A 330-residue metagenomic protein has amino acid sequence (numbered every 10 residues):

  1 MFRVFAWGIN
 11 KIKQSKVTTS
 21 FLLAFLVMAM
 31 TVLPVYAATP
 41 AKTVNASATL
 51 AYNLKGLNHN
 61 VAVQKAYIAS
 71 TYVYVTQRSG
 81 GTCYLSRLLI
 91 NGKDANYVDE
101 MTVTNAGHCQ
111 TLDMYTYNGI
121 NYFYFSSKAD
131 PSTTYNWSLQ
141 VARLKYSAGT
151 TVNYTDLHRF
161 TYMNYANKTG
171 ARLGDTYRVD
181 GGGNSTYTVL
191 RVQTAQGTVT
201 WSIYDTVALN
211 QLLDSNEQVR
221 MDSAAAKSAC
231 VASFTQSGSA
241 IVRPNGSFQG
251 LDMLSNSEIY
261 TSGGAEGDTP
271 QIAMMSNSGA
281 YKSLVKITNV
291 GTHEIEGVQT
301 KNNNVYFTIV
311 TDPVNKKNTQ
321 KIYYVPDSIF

Functional and structural regions predicted by a protein language model:
M30-K42: Sec-dependent signal peptide cleavage junction
P40-N45, Y52, A69-T104, G267-T269: Beta-propeller domains
T49-K55, N96-A106, G149-G174, D214-P244 (+1 more regions): Surface-exposed loop and turn segments in beta-propeller and other repeat-based domains that flank or scaffold
G56-S70, H108-N121, T169-Y187, P244-S255 (+1 more regions): Structural signature of eukaryotic scaffold interfaces centered on beta-propeller domains
G80-R87, P131-K145, A195-V207, G267-M274 (+1 more regions): Structural motif
L88-G92, R143-Y154, W201-A224, S278-G279 (+1 more regions): Short loop/turn segments immediately following beta-strands, especially the blade-tip and inter-blade linker loops
K93-D130: Blade-loop segments of beta-propeller domains
V231-N277: Loop/turn-rich, solvent-exposed surfaces of beta-rich toroidal or solenoidal domains
